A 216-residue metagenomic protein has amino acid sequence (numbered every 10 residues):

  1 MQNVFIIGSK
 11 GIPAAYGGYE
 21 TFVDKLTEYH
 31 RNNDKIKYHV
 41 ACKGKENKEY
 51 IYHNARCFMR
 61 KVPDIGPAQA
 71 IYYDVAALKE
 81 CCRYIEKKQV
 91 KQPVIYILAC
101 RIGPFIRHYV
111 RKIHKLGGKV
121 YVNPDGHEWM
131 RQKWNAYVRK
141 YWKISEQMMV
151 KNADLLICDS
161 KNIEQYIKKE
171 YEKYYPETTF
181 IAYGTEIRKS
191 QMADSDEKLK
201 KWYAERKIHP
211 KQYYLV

Functional and structural regions predicted by a protein language model:
F5-I7, K200-V216: Conserved donor-binding/catalytic core segment of Leloir-type glycosyltransferases
I7-A15, Y29-P67, N162-E164, K168-P176: N-terminal strand-loop element at the rim of the active site of nucleotide-sugar-dependent glycosyltransferases
G18-H30, S145: Short amphipathic alpha-helix
N54-E80, R131-V138: A short, charged, and often flexible helix/loop element on the N-terminal side of the glycosyltransferase catalytic
I65, R101-P104, Y121-V138, D154-L155: A short, histidine- and acid-enriched strand-loop-helix "catalytic/donor-clamping" loop that lines the nucleotide-sugar
A70-C82, Q92-P124: An aromatic- and histidine-rich active-site surface loop
V138-L156: Membrane-proximal helix-turn-helix segments that form the acceptor-binding/catalytic region of lipid-linked
V150-T178, T185-K189, L199: A short, active-site helix/loop in glycosyltransferases that binds the activated sugar's phosphate group
